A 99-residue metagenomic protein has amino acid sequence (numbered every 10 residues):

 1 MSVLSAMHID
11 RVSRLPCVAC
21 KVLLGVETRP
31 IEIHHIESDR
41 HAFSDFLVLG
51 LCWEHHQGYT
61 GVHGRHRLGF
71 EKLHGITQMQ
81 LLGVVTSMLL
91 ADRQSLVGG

Functional and structural regions predicted by a protein language model:
M1-V3, G98-G99: Short, low-complexity, intrinsically disordered N-terminal peptides in bacterial proteins
S2-E32: Short cysteine-rich loop/turn motifs with clustered Cys
D10-R14, S38, V48: Generic detector of bulky aromatic hydrophobic side chains
V18, G50-W53: Cys/His/Pro-rich metal-binding microdomains
E32-D39, C52-Y59: Histidine-centered catalytic micro-motifs
R40-L47, Q57-G99: Polybasic, low-complexity binding patches
